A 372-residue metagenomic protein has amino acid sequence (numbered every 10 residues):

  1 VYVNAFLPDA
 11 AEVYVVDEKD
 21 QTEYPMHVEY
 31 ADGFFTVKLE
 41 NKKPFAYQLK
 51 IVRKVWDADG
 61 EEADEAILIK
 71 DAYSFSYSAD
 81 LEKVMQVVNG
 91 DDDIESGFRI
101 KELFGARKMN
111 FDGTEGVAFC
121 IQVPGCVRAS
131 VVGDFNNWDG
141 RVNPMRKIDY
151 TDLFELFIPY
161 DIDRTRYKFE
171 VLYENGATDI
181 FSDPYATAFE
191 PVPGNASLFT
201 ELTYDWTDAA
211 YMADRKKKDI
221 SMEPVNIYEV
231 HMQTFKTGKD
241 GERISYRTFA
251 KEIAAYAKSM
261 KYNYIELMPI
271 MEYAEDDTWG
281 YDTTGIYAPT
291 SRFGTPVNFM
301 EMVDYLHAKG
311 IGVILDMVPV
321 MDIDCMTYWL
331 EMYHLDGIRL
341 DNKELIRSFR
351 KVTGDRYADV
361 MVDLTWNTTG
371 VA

Functional and structural regions predicted by a protein language model:
V1, E23, E29-A118, I148-E229 (+2 more regions): The feature marks proteins involved in alpha-glucan
A5, I121, F169, V230 (+6 more regions): Conserved, mostly hydrophobic/aromatic
F6-E12, Q122-A129: Short proline/glycine-enriched turn/loop motifs at strand-loop junctions of beta-rich domains
N226-V230, I265-L267, V313-L315, I338 (+1 more regions): Hydrophobic faces of well-ordered beta-strands that scaffold small-molecule active sites in alpha/beta enzyme cores
H231-R247, D282-P296, V320-M321, H334-K343: The substrate-binding groove and active-site-proximal loops of carbohydrate-active enzymes, especially glycoside
T237, I244, A255-E301: Aromatic-lined carbohydrate-binding/catalytic grooves of carbohydrate-active enzymes
K261-N263, H307-I311, D316, H334-D336 (+1 more regions): Short, well-ordered coil/turn segments that N-cap beta-strands
C325, E331, R339-A372: Active-site-proximal helices and loops of the catalytic beta/alpha 8
